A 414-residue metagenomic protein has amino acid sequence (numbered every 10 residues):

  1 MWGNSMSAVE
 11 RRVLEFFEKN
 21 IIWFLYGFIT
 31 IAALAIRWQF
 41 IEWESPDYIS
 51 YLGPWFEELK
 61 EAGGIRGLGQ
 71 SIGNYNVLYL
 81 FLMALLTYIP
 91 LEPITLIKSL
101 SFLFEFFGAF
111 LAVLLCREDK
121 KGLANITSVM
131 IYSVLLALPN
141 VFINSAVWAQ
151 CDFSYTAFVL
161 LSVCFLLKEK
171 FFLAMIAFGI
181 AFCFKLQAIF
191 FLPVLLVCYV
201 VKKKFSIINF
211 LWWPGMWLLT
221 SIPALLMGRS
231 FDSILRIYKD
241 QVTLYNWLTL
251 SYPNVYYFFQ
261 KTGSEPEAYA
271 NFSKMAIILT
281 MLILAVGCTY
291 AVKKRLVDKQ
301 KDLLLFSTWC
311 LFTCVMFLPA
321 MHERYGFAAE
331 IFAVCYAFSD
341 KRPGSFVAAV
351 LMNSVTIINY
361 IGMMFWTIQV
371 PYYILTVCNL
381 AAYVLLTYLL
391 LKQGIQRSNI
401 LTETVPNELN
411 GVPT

Functional and structural regions predicted by a protein language model:
W2, M6-R12, F190-G215, L225-M227 (+1 more regions): Perimembrane helix-loop-helix junctions
M6-V9, F40, P46, I234-L248 (+4 more regions): Transmembrane helical bundles and short interhelical boundary loops of multi-pass, membrane-embedded
F17, I21-I22, A33, A109 (+2 more regions): Aromatic/glycine/proline-enriched transmembrane-helix motif characteristic of membrane-embedded glycan-assembly enzymes
F17-S50, F102-E105, A137-I143, W213-R229 (+1 more regions): Transmembrane signal-anchor helices characteristic of membrane glycosylation enzymes that use polyprenol
P54-K60, Q70-L96, N246-E265: Short hydrophobic/aromatic helix or loop-helix immediately within or flanking a transmembrane segment in polytopic
G73, V77, L91-F110, V129 (+2 more regions): Loop-to-helix entry region of an early transmembrane alpha helix in multi-pass inner-membrane enzymes
L111-L114, S154-F171, F332-A333: Specific aromatic-rich, kink-prone transmembrane helix
I143, V159-F165, F172-V197, C310-F317: Membrane-interface alpha helices of multi-pass inner-membrane proteins
